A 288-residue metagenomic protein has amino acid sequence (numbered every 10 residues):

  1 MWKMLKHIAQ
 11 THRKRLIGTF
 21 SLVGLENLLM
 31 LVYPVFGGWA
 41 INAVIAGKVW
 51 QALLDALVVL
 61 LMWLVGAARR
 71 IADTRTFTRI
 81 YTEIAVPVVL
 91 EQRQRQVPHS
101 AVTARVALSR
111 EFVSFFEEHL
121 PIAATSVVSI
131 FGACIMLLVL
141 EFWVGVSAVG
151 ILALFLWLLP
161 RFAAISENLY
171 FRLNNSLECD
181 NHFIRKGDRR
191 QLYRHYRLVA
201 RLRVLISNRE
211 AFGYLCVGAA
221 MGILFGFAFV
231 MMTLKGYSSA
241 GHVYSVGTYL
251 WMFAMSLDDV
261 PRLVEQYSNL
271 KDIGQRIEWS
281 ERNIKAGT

Functional and structural regions predicted by a protein language model:
M1-L28, V127, A163, R201 (+2 more regions): Membrane-integrated ABC transporters
M1-Q10, W63-T76, V88-V102, L154-N168 (+1 more regions): Hydrophobic alpha-helical transmembrane segments
K6-A9, T19, Q92-G132, Y193-A211: Juxtamembrane loop-to-helix connectors within ABC transporter transmembrane domains
R13-V65, W143, G236-V243, L257: Transmembrane helix-loop-helix hairpins at lipid-water interfaces of multipass membrane proteins, especially the type-1
V23-M30, M62-G66, R70, E111-S129 (+2 more regions): Membrane-embedded alpha-helical bundles that form the substrate/pore pathway in multi-pass transport systems
L29-G38, I122-A163, S207-W251: A hydrophobic transmembrane-helix motif
G37-I41, A72-T76, Q92, M136-L137 (+3 more regions): Hydrophobic alpha-helical interface/terminus motif in multipass membrane transporters
T74-L90, A148-R189, R262-R282: Cytoplasmic coupling helices
